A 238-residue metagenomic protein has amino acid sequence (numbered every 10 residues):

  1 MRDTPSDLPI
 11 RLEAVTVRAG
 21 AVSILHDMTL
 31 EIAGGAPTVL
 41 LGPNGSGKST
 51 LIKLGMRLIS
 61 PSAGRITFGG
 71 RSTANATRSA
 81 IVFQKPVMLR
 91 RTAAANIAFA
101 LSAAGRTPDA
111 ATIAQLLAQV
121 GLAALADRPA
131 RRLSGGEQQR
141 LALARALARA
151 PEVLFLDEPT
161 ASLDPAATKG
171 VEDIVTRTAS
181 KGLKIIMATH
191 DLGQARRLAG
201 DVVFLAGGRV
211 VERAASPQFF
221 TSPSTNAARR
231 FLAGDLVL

Functional and structural regions predicted by a protein language model:
L41-P43: The feature captures the beta-strand-to-loop junction immediately N-terminal to the Walker
M56: Helix-to-loop junction immediately C-terminal to a conserved catalytic motif
D109-L125: Conserved ABC ATPase "signature" region
P129-L133, E137: Conserved ABC ATPase signature
L154-D157: Catalytic Walker B motif of ABC-type/P-loop ATPase nucleotide-binding domains
P165-A167: Helix N-cap at the start of a conserved alpha-helix in ABC-type nucleotide-binding domains
T189-H190: H-loop/switch region of ABC-family ATPase nucleotide-binding domains
